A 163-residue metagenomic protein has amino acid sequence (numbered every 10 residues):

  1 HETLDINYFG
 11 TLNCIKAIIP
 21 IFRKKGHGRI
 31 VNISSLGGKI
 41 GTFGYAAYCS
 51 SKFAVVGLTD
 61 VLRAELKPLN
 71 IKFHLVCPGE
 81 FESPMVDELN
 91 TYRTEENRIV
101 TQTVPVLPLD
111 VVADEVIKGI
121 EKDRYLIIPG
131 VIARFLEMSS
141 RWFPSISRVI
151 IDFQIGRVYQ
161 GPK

Functional and structural regions predicted by a protein language model:
H1-D5: Active-site Tyr-X3-Lys motif and surrounding loop/helix of classical short-chain dehydrogenase/reductase
I15, S51: Active-site helix of classical SDR
A17-G26: A short helix-coil junction within the Rossmann-fold of NAD(P)-dependent oxidoreductases
S35: Residue(s) in the substrate-gating loop at a strand-loop-helix junction that position the organic substrate next
I40, V61-K72: Active-site-adjacent segment of SDR/Rossmann-fold oxidoreductases
I40-A46: Active-site loop immediately N-terminal to the catalytic Tyr-X3-Lys motif of short-chain dehydrogenase/reductase
P68-V131, V149: SDR active-site lid
